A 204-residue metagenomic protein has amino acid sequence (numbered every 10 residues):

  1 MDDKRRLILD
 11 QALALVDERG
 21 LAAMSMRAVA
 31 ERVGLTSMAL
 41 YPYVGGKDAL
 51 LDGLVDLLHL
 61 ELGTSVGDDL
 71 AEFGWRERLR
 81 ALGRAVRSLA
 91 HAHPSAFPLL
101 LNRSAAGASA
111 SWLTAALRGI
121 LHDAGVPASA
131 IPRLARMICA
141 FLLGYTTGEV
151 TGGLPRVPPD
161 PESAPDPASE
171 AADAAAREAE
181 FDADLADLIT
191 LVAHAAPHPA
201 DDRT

Functional and structural regions predicted by a protein language model:
M1-L7, L13, D68, P197-T204: Actinobacteria-biased recognition of intrinsically disordered, low-complexity terminal regions
L7, Q11, L15-A49, G53: Helix-turn-helix
I8-V16, L54, L58, V86 (+2 more regions): Short hydrophobic clusters on alpha-helical segments that form packing/core surfaces in small helical domains
V16, L51-L58, S104, S109 (+1 more regions): Alpha-helical DNA-contacting segments of helix-turn-helix folds
T64-R103, S109, A128, I138: Hydrophobic alpha-helical connector segments
L113-T146: A contiguous pocket-lining binding segment that forms or flanks enzyme active sites
D123, T151-T204: C-terminal peripheral helix-coil segments that are non-catalytic and often amphipathic
